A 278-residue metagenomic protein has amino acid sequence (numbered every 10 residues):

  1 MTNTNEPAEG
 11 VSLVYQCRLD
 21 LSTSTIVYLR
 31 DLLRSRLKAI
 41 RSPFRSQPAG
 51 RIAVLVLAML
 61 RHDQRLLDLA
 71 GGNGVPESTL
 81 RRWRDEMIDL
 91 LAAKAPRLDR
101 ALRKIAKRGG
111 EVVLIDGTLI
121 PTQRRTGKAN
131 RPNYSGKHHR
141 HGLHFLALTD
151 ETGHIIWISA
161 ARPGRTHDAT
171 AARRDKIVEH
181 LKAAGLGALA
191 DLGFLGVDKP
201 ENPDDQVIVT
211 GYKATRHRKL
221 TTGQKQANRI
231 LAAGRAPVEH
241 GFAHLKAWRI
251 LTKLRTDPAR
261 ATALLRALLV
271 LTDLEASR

Functional and structural regions predicted by a protein language model:
M1-P43: Charged, often Cys/His-bearing segments associated with DNA-binding zinc-finger transcription factors
R18, F44-R45, A58, G72-P76: Short secondary-structure transition/capping motifs
T23, G50, H139-L143: Short, flexible loop/turn motifs enriched in small residues
R30-R41, D63, L91, L245 (+1 more regions): Short amphipathic alpha-helical segments enriched in hydrophobics
Q47-P48, I230: Residue-level marker of regulatory loop/turn positions in helix-turn-helix DNA-binding domains and in histidine
P48-H62: Short, amphipathic alpha-helical "recognition" segments used to contact nucleic acids or chromatin
L66-D68, G72-D85, D89-R278: Short, well-ordered secondary-structure "scaffold" segments embedded in the functional core of diverse domains
